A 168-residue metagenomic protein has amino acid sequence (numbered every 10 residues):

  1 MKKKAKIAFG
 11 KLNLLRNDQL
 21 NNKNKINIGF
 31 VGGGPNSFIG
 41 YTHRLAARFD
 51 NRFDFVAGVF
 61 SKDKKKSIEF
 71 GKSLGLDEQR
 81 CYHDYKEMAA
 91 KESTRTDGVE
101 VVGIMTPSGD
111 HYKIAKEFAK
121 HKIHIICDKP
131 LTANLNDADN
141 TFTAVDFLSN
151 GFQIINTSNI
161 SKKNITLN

Functional and structural regions predicted by a protein language model:
K2-L76, D97: N-terminal Rossmann-like dinucleotide-binding module
V31, D128, T157: Short hydrophobic "strand-cap" motifs at the C-terminus of beta-strands
Y41-A47, Y85-K91, N168: Short, well-ordered amphipathic alpha-helices
N51, H121, D146-N150: Short helix-capping segments at alpha-helix termini
D54-F55, C81, I125, F152-I154: Hydrophobic beta-strand scaffold residues
K64-G75, R80-Y85, D139-G151: Long, contiguous secondary-structure blocks with strong helical propensity
R80-A144: Beta-loop-alpha module in the N-terminal Rossmann-like domain of NAD(P)-dependent dehydrogenases, especially those
T132-N168: A contiguous active-site-proximal alpha/beta segment in oxidoreductase catalytic domains
